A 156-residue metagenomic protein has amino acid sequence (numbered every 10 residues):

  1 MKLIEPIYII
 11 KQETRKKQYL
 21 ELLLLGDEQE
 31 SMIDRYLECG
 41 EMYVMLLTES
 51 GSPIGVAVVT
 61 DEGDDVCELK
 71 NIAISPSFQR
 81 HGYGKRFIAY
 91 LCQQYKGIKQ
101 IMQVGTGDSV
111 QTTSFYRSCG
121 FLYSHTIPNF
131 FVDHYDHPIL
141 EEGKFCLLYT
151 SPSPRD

Functional and structural regions predicted by a protein language model:
M1-T14: Conserved N-terminal entry element of GNAT/NAT acetyltransferase domains
K17-T48: Active-site rim helix/loop that mediates acceptor-substrate recognition in acyltransferases
V44, S52-D61, V66-A73: Conserved beta-strand in the GNAT
I72-Q79, G107: A short, internal acetyl-CoA/4′-phosphopantetheine-binding micro-motif in the GNAT/acyltransferase core
F78, G82-Y90: Conserved acetyl-CoA pyrophosphate-binding loop and the N-cap/start of the following alpha-helix in GNAT-like
Y95-G107: Conserved GNAT acetyl-CoA-binding A-motif
Q103-G105, L122-F145: Conserved catalytic-core motifs of GNAT/GCN5-like acyltransferases
Y149-D156: Conserved small/polar residues in nucleotide/adenosyl-binding loops
